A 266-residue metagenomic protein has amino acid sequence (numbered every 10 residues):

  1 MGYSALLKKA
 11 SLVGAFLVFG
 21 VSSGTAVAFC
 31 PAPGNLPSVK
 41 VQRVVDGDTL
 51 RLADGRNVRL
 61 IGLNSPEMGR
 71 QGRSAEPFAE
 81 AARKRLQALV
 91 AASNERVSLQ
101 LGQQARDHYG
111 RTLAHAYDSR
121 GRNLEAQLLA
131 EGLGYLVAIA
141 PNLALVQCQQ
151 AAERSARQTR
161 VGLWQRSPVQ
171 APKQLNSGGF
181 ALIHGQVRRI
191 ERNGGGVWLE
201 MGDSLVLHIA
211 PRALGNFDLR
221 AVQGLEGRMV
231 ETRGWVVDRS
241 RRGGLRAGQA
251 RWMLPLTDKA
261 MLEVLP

Functional and structural regions predicted by a protein language model:
G2-A5, S22-P266: Small beta-barrel nucleic-acid-binding modules, primarily SNase/OB-fold domains and secondarily Tudor-like barrels
A5-F16: Positively charged N-terminal leader segments that act as targeting/secretion signals
